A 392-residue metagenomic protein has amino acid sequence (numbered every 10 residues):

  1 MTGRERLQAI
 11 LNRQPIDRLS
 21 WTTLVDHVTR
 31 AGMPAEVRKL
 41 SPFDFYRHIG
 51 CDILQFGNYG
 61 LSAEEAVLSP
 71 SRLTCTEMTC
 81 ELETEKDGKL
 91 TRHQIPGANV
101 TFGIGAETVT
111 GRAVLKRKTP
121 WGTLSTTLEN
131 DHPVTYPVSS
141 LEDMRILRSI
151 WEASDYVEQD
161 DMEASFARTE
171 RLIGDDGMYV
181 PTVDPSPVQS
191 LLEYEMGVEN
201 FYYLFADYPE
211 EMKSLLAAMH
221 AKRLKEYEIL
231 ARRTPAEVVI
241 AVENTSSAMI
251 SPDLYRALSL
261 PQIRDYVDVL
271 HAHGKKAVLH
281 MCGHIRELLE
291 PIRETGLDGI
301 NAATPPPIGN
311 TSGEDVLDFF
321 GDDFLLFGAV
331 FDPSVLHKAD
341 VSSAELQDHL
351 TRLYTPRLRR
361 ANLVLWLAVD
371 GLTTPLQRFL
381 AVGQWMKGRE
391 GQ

Functional and structural regions predicted by a protein language model:
M1-V37, K116-K118, T127, R145-Q392: Active-site loop segments of alpha/beta catalytic cores
P15, R47-L54, V109-G111, D175: Short, solvent-exposed loop/edge-beta patches enriched in aromatic
D17-L19, L68, G111-A113: Change "...and in nucleic-acid phosphodiester-cleaving endonucleases..." to "...and in nucleic-acid processing enzymes
G32-L90: Segments that shape or occlude catalytic/ligand-binding pockets
M33-A35, L61, L68, E129-N130 (+2 more regions): Short aromatic-enriched loop/helix-cap "lid" or pocket-rim segments at secondary-structure transitions that line
K86-F102, W121-T123, T127-A167: A gly/proline- and charged-residue-enriched helix-loop-helix capping module
R92, V109-K118: Generic recognition of long tandem-repeat/solenoid scaffolds
